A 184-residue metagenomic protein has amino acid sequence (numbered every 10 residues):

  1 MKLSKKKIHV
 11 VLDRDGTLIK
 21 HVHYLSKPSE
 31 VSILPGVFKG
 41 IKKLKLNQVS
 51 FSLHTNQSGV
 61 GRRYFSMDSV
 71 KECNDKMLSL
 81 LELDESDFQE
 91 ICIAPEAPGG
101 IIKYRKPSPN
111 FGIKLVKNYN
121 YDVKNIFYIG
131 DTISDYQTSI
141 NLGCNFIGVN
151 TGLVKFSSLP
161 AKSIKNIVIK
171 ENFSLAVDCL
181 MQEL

Functional and structural regions predicted by a protein language model:
M1-S52: Active-site neighborhood of HAD-like aspartate-dependent phosphohydrolases
L3-K5, N118-N125, E183-L184: Glycine-rich phosphate-binding loop signature in dinucleotide/nucleotide-binding domains
V37, I41-N74, D87-G99: Substrate-recognition element of Asp-dependent hydrolases with the DxDx(T/V) motif
K42-L46, E82, I140: Anion (oxyanion) recognition and catalysis
R63-S79, K103-V116: Short, electropositive alpha-helical surface patch
K103-Y136: Conserved Lys-Pro-Asp/Glu-containing loop-to-beta segment of HAD-superfamily phosphomonoesterases, centered on
Y128-V168: Acidic, Mg2+-coordinating phosphoryl-transfer loop and its flanking beta/alpha structural elements, shared across
N166-A176: Short acidic-hydrophobic, aromatic-tinged amphipathic segments that line or gate anion-handling sites
